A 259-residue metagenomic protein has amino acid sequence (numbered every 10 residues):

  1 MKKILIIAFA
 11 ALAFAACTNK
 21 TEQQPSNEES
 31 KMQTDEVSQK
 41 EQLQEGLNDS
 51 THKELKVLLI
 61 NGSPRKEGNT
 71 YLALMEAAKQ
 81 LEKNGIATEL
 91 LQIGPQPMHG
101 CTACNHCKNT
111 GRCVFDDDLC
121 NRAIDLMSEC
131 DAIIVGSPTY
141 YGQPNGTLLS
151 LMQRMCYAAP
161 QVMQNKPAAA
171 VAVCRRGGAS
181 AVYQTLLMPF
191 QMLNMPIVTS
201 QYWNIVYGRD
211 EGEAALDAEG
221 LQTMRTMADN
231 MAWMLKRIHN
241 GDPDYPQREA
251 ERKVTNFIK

Functional and structural regions predicted by a protein language model:
M1-I4, N19: Positively charged n-region of N-terminal signal peptides that target proteins for export
I4-L12: Sec-dependent N-terminal signal peptides
A15-A16: C-terminal motif of bacterial Sec signal peptides marking the signal peptidase cleavage site
N19-L47: Low-complexity, Pro/Thr/Ser/Glu-rich flexible segments characteristic of extracytoplasmic/periplasmic regions
Q24, K40, G46-L55, P196-K259: Glycine-rich phosphate/pyrophosphate-binding loop and the adjoining helix
H52-L55, T110-Y202: Helix-loop-strand module that forms the ligand-binding subsite of alpha/beta enzymes
H52-N84: N-terminal beta1-alpha1 ligand-phosphate binding loop
Q96-M127, V254-K259: Cysteine-cluster motifs in flexible loop/terminal segments that predominantly coordinate metals
